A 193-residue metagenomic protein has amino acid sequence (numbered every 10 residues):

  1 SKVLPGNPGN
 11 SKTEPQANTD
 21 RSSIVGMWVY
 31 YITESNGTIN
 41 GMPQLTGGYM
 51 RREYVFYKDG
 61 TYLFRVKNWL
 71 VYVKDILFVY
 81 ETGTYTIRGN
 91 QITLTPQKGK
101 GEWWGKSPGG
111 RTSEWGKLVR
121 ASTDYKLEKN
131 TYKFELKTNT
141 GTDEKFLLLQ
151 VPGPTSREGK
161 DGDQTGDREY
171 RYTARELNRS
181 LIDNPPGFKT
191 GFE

Functional and structural regions predicted by a protein language model:
S1-Y80, T86-R88, T93-E193: Lipid interaction determinants
